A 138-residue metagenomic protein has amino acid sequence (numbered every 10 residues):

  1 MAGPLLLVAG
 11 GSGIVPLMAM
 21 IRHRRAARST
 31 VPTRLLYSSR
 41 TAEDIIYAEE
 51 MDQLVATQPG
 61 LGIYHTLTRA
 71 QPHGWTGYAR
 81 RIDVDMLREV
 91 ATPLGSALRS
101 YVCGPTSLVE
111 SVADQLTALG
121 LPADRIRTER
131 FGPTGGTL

Functional and structural regions predicted by a protein language model:
M1-A2, G10, M20, A48-E50 (+1 more regions): Surface-exposed beta-strand edges and their flanking turn/coil or helix-capping segments
M1-P4, L94-S96: Short helix-loop-beta connector
P4-L5, D124: The start of beta-strands in P-loop NTPase/AAA+ ATPase cores
L5-L6, Y101: Conserved beta-strand elements of the Class I
L6-V8, L36: Conserved hydrophobic packing residues within short motifs/helices of P-loop NTPase cores of ABC-family ATPases
G11-S12, T106: Alpha-helix N-cap/helix-start capping motif
I14-A26: Histidine-anchored nucleotide/phosphate-binding helix
R25, V31-L138: Reductase modules of NAD(P)H-dependent flavoproteins
